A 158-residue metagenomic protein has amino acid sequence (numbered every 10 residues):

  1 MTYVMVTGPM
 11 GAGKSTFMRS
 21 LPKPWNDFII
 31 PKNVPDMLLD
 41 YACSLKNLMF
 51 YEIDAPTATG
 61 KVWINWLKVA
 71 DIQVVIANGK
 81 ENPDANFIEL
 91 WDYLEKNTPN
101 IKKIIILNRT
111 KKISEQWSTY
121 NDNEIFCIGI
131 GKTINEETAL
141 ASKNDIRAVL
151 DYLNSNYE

Functional and structural regions predicted by a protein language model:
M1-N33: Conserved G1/Walker A P-loop phosphate-binding module
A12-G13, P56-T59, G79-D84, T110-I113 (+1 more regions): Short acidic, S/G/P-rich loop/turn micro-motifs used as interaction or catalytic elements
W25-L45, F50: Conserved substrate/cofactor phosphate-moiety recognition/catalytic segment in nucleotide-dependent phosphotransferases
A42-K46, N65-A70, E95-P99: Conserved catalytic network of the ASCE P-loop NTPase/AAA+ motor domain
K46-W63: Switch II (G3) loop of P-loop NTPases
G60-E81: Inter-motif core of Ras-like GTPase G domains
Q73, G79-N123: Conserved C-terminal guanine-recognition region of P-loop GTPase G domains, centered on the G4
K112-E158: Canonical P-loop GTPase G-domain recognition
